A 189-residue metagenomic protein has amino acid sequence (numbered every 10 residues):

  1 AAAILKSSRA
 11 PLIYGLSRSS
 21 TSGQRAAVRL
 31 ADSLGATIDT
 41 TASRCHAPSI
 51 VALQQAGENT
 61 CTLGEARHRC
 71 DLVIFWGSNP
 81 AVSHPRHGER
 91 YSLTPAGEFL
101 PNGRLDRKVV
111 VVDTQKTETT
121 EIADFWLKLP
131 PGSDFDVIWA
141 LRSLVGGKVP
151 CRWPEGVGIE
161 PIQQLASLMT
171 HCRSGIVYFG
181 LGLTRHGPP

Functional and structural regions predicted by a protein language model:
A1-P189: Catalytic alpha/large subunits of respiratory electron-transfer oxidoreductases, centered on bis-MGD molybdoenzymes
